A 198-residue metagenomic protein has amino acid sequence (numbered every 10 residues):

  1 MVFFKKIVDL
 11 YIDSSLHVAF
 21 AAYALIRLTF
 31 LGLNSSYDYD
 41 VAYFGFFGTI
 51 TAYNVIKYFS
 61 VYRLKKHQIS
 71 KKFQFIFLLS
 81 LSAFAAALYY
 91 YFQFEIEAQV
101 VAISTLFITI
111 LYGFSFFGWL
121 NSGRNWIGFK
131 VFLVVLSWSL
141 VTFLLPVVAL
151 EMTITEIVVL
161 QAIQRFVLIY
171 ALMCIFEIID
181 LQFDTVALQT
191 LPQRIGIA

Functional and structural regions predicted by a protein language model:
V2-V18, Y58-L78, F114-L136, L188-A198: Interhelical loop and helix-boundary elements at the membrane-water interface of polytopic inner-membrane proteins
L10-T29, L81, V135-L144: The first (N-terminal) embedded transmembrane alpha-helix
H17-A21, F47, L78-S82, F132-S137 (+2 more regions): Membrane-embedded alpha-helical segments of multi-pass membrane proteins, especially the transmembrane helices
F20, A24-F44, A86-V100, T142-I163: Helix-coil boundary and interhelical linker segments in multi-pass alpha-helical membrane proteins
Y23-R27, G45-F59, F84-A85, L106-F114: Central hydrophobic cores of alpha-helical transmembrane segments in multi-pass inner-membrane proteins across all
Y37-I50, I69-F73: Loop-to-helix transition at the N-terminal end of transmembrane alpha-helices
G45-H67, A171-P192: Acidic (Asp/Glu-rich) catalytic motifs at the cytosolic membrane interface
K72-A149: Intramembrane alpha-helical segments
